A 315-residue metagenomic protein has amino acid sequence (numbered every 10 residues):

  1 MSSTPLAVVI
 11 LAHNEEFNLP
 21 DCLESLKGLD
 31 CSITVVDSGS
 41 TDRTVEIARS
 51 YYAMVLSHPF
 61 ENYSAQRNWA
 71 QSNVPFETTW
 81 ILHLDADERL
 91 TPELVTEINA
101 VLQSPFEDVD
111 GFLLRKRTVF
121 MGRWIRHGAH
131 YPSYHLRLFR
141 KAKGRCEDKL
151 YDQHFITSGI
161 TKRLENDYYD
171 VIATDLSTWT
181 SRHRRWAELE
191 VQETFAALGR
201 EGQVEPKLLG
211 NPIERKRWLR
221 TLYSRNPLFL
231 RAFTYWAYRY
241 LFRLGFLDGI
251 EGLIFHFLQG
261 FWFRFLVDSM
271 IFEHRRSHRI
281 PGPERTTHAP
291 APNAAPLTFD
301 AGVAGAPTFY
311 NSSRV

Functional and structural regions predicted by a protein language model:
P5-A7: Cell-envelope/extracellular polymer assembly enzymes that use nucleotide-activated donors
V9-G28: Short, well-formed alpha-helical segments that are part of the catalytic scaffolds of diverse glycosyltransferases
I10-L11, C31-G39, L56, A86: Short beta-strand/loop segment that forms part of the nucleotide-sugar
E16, S25, D37-E46, D85: A conserved acidic beta->alpha catalytic loop
P20, D42-Y51, E93-L94: Acidic helix N-cap motif at the loop->helix transition within catalytic regions of sugar-transfer enzymes
L29, S50-Y52, Y134, T157: Short, structured coil segments at secondary-structure junctions
V45-N73: Conserved donor nucleotide-binding strand/loop of the catalytic core
A65-Q71, T78, L82-L84, T91-R275 (+1 more regions): Catalytic-site signature of metal-activated, phosphate-bearing donor transferases, centered on the GT-A/GT-A-like
